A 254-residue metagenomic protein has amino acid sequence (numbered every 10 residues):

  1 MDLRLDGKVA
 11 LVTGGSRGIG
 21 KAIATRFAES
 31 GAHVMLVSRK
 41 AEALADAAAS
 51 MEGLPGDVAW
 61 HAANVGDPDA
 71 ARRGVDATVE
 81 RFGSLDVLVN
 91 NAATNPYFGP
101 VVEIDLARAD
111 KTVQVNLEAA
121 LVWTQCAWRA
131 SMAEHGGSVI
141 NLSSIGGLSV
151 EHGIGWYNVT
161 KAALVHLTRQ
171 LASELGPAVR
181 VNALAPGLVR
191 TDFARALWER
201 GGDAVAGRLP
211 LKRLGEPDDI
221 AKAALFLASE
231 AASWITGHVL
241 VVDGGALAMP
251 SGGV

Functional and structural regions predicted by a protein language model:
S16-R17: Conserved glycine-rich cofactor-binding loop
N95-F98, S149, L225, T236-V254: Short C-terminal tail/terminal secondary-structure segment of NAD(P)H-dependent dehydrogenase/reductase domains
G99-V101, D105-V113, A194, V205: Substrate-binding pocket helix/loop in short-chain dehydrogenase/reductase
L121, A183, E199-A231, I235 (+1 more regions): C-terminal helical subdomain
T124, T160, T168: Active-site helix of classical SDR
R129, A172-P177, S233: Alpha-helical segment proximal to the catalytic Tyr-Lys
S144: Residue(s) in the substrate-gating loop at a strand-loop-helix junction that position the organic substrate next
